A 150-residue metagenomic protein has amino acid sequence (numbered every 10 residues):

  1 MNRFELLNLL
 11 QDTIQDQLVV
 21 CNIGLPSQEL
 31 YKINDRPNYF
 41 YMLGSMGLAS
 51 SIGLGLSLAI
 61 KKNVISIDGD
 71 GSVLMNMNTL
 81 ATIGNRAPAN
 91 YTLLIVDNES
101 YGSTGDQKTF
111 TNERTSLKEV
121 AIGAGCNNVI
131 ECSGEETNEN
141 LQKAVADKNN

Functional and structural regions predicted by a protein language model:
R3-L6, T13, K32-N150: Thiamine diphosphate
L10, V19-C21, I83: Generic structural hydrophobic/aromatic packing signal, biased to beta-strands
Q17-D35: Acidic-glycine-rich active-site phosphate/pyrophosphate-binding loop
